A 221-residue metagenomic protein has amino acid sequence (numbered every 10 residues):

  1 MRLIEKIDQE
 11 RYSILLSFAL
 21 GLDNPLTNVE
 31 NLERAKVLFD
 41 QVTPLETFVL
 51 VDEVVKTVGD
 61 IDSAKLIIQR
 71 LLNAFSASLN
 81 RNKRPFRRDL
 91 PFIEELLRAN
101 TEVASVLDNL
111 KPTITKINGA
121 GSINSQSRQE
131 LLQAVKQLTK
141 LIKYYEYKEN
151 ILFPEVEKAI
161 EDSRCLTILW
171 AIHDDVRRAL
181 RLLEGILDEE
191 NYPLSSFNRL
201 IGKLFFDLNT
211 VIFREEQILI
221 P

Functional and structural regions predicted by a protein language model:
M1-I142, E146-P221: Small-residue-biased structural context
